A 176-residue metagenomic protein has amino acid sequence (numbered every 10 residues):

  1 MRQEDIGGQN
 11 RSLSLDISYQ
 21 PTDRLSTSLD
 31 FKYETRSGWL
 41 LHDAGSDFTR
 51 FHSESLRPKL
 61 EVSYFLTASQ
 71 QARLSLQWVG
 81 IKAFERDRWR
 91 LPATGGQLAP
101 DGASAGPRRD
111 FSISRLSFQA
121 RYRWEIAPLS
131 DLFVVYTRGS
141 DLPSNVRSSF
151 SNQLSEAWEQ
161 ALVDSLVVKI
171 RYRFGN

Functional and structural regions predicted by a protein language model:
M1-N176: Exposed, low-structure sequence patches enriched in small/polar residues
